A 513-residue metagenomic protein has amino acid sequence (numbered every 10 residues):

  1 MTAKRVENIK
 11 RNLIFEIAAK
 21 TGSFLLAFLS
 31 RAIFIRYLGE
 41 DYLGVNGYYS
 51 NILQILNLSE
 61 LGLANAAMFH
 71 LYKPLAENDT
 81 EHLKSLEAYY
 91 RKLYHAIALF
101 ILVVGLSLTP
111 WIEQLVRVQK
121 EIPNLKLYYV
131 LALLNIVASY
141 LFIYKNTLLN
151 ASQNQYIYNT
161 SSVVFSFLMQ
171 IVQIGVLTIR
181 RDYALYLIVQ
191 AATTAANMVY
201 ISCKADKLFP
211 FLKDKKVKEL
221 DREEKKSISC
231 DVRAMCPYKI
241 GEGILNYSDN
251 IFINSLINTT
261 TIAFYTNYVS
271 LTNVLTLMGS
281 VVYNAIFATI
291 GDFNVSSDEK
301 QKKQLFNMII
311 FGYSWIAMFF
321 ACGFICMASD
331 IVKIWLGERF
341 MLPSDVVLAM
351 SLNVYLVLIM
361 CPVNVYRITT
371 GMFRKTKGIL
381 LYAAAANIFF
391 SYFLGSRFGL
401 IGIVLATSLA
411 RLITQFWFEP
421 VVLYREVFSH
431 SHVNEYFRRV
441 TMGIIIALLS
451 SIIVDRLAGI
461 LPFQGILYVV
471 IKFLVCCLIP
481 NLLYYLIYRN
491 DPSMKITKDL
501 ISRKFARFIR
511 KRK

Functional and structural regions predicted by a protein language model:
M1-F28, E81-A88, P123-L125, I201 (+4 more regions): N-terminal membrane topogenesis motif
M1-I9, P123-N124, Y183-L187, I201-N246 (+2 more regions): Interhelical loop/hinge segments that connect adjacent transmembrane helices in multipass membrane
V6, K10, V137-V164, G175-T178 (+2 more regions): Membrane-interface junctions at transmembrane-helix termini in multi-pass inner-membrane proteins
R11-R31, F165, V189-A205, D221-D292 (+4 more regions): Transmembrane helical elements of multi-pass membrane transporters/channels
A32, L61-E77, L108, A151 (+4 more regions): Helix-loop junctions and terminal segments of transmembrane helices in multi-pass membrane transport/translocation
F34-I55, L86, Y183-I188, E223-D231 (+5 more regions): Interfacial/gating helices of multi-pass transporter permease domains
I35-Y42, Q153-Y156, F167-V199, K207 (+5 more regions): Membrane-interface helix-loop junctions in multi-pass transport and translocation proteins
F428, I452-K513: Membrane-proximal transmembrane or re-entrant/amphipathic helices at the cytosolic face
